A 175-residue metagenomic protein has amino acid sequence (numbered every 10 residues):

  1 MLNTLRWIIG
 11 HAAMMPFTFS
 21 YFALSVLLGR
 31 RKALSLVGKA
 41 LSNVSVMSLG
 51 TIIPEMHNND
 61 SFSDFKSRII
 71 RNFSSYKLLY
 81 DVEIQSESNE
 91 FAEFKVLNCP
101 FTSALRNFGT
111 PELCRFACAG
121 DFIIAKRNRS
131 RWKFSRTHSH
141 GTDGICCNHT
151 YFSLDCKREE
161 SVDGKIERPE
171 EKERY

Functional and structural regions predicted by a protein language model:
M1-F91, P100-A117, R131-C147, S153-Y175: N-terminal accessory segment detector
F94: A helicase ATPase "motif cassette" and its flanking acidic/Ser/Thr-rich regulatory loops
N128: Conserved catalytic core of Hanks-type protein kinase domains
